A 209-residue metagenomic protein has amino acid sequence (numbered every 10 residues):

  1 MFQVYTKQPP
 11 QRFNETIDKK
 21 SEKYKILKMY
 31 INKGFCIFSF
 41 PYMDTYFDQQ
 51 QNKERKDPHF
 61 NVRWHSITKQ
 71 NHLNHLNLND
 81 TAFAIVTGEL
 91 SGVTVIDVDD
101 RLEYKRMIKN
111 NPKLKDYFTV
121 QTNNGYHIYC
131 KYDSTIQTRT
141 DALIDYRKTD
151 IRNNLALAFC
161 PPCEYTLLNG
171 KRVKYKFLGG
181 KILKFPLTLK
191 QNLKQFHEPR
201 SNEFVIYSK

Functional and structural regions predicted by a protein language model:
M1-K209: Conserved phosphate/metal-binding and DNA-contacting active-site motifs used in DNA phosphodiester-bond processing
